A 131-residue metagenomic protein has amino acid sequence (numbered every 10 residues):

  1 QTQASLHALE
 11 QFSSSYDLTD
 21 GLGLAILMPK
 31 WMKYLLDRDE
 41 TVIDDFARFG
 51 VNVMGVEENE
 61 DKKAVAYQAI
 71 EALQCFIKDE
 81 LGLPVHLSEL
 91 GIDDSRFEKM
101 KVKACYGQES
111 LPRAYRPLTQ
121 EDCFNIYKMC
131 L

Functional and structural regions predicted by a protein language model:
Q1-L24, Q108-S110: Glycine-rich phosphate/pyrophosphate-binding beta-alpha loops
Q1-S5, N59-K63, L83-L90, P112-Q120: Flexible, glycine/charged-enriched surface loops at secondary-structure junctions
Q3-A4, Q74-G82, M100-Y106: Short acidic alpha-helix initiation/capping motifs at coil-to-helix transition points, especially at protein N-termini
F12-R96: Gly/Pro-rich interdomain helix-loop hinge
D93-L131: Short, amphipathic C-terminal "tail helix"
